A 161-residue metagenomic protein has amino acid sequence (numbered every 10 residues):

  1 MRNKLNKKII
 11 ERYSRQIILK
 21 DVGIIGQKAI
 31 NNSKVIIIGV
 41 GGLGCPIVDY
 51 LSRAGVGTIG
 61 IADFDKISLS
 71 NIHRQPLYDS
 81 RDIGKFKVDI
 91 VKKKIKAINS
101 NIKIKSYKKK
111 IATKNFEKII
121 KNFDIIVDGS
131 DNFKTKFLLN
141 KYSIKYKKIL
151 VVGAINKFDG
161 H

Functional and structural regions predicted by a protein language model:
M1-H161: Adenine nucleotide-associated cytosolic modules
